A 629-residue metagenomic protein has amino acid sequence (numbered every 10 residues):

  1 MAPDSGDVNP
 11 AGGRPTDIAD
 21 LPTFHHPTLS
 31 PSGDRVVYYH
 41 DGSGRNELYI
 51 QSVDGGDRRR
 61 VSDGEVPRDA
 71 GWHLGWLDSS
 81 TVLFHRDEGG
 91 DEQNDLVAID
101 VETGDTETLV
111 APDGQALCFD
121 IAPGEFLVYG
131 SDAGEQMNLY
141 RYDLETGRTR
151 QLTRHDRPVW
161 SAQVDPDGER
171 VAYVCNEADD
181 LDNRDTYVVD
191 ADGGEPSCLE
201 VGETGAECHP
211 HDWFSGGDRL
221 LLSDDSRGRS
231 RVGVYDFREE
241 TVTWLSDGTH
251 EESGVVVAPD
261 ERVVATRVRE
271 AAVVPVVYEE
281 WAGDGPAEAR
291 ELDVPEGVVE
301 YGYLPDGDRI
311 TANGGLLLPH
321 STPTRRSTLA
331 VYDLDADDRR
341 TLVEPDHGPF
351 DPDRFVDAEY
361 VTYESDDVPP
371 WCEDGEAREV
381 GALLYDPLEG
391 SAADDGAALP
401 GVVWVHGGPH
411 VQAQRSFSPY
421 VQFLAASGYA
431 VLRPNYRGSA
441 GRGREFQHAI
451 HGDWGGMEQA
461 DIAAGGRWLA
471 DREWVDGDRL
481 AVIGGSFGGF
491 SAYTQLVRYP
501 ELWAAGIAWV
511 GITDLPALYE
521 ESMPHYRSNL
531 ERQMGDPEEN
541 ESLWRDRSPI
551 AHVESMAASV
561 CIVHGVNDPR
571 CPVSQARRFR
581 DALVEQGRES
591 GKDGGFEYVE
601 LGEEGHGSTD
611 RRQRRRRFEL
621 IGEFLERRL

Functional and structural regions predicted by a protein language model:
M1-D20, I512-T513, V573, F618: Terminal disorder- and signal-encoded targeting elements
A2-D4, P15-H26, P31, R35-W72 (+3 more regions): Peripheral, non-catalytic segments that deliver or gate enzyme domains
P196, Y360, V431-R433, Y598-E600: Conserved beta-strand scaffold positions in the cores of enzyme catalytic domains, especially in NTP/NDP-utilizing
P400-W404, V431: Hydrophobic beta-strand anchors of alpha/beta hydrolase catalytic cores
V405-G407, H564: The conserved beta1-alpha1 loop
G428-G443: Conserved alpha/beta-hydrolase
S439-L629: Active-site-proximal cap/loop segments of hydrolase catalytic domains
